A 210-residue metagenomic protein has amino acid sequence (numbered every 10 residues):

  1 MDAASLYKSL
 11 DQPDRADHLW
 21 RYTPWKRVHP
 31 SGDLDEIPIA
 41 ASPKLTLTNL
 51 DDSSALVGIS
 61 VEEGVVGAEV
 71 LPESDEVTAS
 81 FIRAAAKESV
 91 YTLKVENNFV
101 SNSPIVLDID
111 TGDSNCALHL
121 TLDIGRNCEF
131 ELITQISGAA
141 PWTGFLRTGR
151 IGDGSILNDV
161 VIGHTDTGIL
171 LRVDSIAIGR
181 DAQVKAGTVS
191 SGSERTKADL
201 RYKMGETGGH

Functional and structural regions predicted by a protein language model:
M1-A117, R126-N127: N-terminal leader/transition segments
E69-H210: Conserved beta-strand/loop scaffold segments within soluble protein domains that form the structured core and edges
